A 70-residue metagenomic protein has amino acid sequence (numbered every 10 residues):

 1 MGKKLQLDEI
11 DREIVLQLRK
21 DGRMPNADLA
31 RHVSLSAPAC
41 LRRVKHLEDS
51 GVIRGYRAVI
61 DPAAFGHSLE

Functional and structural regions predicted by a protein language model:
M1-E70: A compositional/biophysical signature of low hydrophobicity enriched in polar/charged and small residues
